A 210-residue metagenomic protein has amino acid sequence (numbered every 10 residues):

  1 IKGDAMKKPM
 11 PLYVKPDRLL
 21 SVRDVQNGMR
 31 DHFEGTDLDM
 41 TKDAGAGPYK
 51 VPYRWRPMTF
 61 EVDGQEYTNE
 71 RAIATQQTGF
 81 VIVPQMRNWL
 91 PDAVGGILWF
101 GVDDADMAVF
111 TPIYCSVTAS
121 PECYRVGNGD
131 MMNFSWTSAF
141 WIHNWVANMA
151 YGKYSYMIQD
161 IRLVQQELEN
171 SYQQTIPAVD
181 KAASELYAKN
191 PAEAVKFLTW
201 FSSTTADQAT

Functional and structural regions predicted by a protein language model:
I1-T210: C-terminus-biased signal that marks the final domain/tail of proteins
